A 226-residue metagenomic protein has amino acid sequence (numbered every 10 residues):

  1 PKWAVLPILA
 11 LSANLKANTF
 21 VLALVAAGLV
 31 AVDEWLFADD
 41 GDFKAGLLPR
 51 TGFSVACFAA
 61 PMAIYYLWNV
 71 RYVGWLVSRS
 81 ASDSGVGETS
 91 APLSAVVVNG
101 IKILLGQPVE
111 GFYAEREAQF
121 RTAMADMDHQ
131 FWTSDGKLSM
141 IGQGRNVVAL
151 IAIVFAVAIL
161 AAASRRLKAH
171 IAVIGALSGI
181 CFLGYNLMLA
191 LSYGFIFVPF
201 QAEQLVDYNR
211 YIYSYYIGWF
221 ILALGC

Functional and structural regions predicted by a protein language model:
P1, L15, V21-L22, P199-C226: Hydrophobic/aromatic-rich transmembrane helices and adjacent perimembrane loops
K2-A17, A23, G28: Membrane-interface alpha helices of multi-pass inner-membrane proteins
W3, D40-C57, K168-I174: Membrane-interfacial entry segments at the cytosolic side of transmembrane helices
A4-I8, A169-V198: Transmembrane alpha-helix segments characteristic of polytopic inner-membrane glycan-assembly/cell-envelope
A26-L36, V154-A161, I212-C226: Transmembrane alpha-helices and membrane-interface helical segments of multi-pass integral membrane enzymes
W35-D39, L67-Y72, A161-R166, M188-F200: Juxtamembrane "helix-exit" motif on the non-cytosolic side of transmembrane helices
L36, L47-A158: Membrane-lumen/periplasm interface segments of specific transmembrane helices in polyprenyl phosphate-linked
Q143-G175, G179: Hydrophobic, aromatic-rich transmembrane alpha-helices and their immediate juxtamembrane boundary segments
